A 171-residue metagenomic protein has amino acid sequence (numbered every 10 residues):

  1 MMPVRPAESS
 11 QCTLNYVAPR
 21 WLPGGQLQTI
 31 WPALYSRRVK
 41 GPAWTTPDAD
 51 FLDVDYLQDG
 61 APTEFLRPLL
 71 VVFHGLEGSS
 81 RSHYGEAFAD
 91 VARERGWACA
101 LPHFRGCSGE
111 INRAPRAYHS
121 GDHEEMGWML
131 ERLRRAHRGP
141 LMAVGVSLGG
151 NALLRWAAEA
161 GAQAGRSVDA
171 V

Functional and structural regions predicted by a protein language model:
M1-S36: N-terminal presequences and immediately downstream first alpha-helices
G24-T63: N-terminal cap/lid segment of alpha/beta-hydrolase-fold proteins
T46-D50, R81, H119-H123: Phosphate/oxyanion-binding active-site loops and adjacent basic polyanion-contact surfaces
V54, L70-V71, C99, M126 (+2 more regions): Structural signal for hydrophobic/aromatic residues that build the beta-strand cores of folded beta-sheet domains
D59-R113, W128, R132: Short, surface-exposed "cap/lid" segments of acyl-processing enzymes
E77-S80, Y118, V144-G145: Short amphipathic alpha-helical molecular recognition features
R116-A136: Alpha/beta-hydrolase active-site loop
M129-V171: Primarily recognizes the serine-hydrolase "nucleophile elbow" in alpha/beta-hydrolase and SGNH/GDSL folds
